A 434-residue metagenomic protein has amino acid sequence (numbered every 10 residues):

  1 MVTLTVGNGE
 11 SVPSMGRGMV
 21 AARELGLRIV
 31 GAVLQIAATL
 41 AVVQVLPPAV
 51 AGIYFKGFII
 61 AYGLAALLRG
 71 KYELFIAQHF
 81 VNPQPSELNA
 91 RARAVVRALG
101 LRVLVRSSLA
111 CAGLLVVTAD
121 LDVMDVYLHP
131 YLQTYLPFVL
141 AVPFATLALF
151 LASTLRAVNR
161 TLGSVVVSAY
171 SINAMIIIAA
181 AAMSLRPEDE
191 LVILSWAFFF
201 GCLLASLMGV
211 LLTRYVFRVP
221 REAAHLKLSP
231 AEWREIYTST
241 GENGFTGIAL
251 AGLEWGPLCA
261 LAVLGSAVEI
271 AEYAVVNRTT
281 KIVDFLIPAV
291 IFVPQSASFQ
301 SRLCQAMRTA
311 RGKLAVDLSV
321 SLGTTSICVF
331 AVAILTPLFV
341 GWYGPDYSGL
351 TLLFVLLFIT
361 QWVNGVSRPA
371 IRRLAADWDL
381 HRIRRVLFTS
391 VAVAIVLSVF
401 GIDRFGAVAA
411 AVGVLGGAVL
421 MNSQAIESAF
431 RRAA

Functional and structural regions predicted by a protein language model:
V2-L4, R102-F245, I359, V366-R372 (+1 more regions): Hydrophobic transmembrane helix module of multi-pass membrane transport proteins
V2-T3, G16-E73, A141, G241-V268 (+2 more regions): Signature of the first transmembrane helix
V20-T39, S168-I172, L194-F217, L226-S296 (+1 more regions): Transmembrane helical elements of multi-pass membrane transporters/channels
A21-A32, Y135, L140, L155-A181 (+7 more regions): Alpha-helical transmembrane segments of multi-pass membrane transporters/permeases
R23-G31, G57, A66-A119, M307-V329: Membrane-water interface segments that mark the loop-to-transmembrane alpha-helix transition
V33-V43, L114, V167-L191, M208-G209 (+3 more regions): Alpha-helical transmembrane segments of multi-pass membrane transporters and transport-associated inner-membrane enzymes
R69-S86, A157, V276, T280-A306 (+1 more regions): Helix-loop junctions and terminal segments of transmembrane helices in multi-pass membrane transport/translocation
L121-F138, A267, I334-W362, V408: Interfacial segments at transmembrane-helix termini and the short loops linking adjacent helices
